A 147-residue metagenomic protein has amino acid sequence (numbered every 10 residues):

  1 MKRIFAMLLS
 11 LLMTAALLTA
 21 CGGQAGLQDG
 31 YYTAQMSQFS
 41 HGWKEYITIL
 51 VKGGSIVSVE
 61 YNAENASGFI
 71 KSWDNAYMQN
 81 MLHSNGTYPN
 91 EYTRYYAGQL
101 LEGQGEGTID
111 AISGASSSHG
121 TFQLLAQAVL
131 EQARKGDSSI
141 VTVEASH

Functional and structural regions predicted by a protein language model:
M1-I4, L8: Positively charged n-region of N-terminal signal peptides that target proteins for export
A6, T14, G114-A115: A broadly tuned, weak detector of single residues within folded domains
A16-A20: C-terminal motif of bacterial Sec signal peptides marking the signal peptidase cleavage site
G22-Q24: Bacterial signal peptide processing site
G26-H147: Active-site- and interface-proximal helix/loop "cap" or "latch" segments in soluble metabolic and energy-transducing
